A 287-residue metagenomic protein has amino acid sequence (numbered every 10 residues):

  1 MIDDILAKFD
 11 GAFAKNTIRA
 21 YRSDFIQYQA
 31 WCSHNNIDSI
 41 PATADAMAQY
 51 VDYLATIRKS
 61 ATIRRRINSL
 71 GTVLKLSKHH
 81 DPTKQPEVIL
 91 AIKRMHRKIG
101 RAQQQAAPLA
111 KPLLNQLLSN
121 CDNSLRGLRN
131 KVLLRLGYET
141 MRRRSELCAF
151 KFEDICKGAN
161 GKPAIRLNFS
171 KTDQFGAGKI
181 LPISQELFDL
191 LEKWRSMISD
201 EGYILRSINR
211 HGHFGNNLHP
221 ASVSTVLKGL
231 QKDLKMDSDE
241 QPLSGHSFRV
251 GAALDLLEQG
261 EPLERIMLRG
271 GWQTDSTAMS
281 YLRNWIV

Functional and structural regions predicted by a protein language model:
D3-N16, F25-Q104, N120-N123, D239: N-terminal core-binding DNA-recognition domain of tyrosine recombinases/integrases
Y21, L70, L117, L133 (+6 more regions): Mobile genetic element proteins and their domesticated derivatives, centered on retroelements and DNA transposons
I67, L74, L257, G270 (+1 more regions): DNA major-groove recognition helix of helix-turn-helix
A106, L125-R126, L136, H219 (+1 more regions): Residue-level marker of regulatory loop/turn positions in helix-turn-helix DNA-binding domains and in histidine
K111-R144: Basic, Lys/Arg- and aromatic-enriched nucleic-acid-binding interface segment
G137-G161, R265-L268: Short, charged phosphate-coordinating catalytic segments
G158-F214, V226-D233: Basic, alpha-helical nucleic-acid-contacting "clamp/cap" segments
D200, S224-L268, D275, V287: Short, basic (Lys/Arg/His-rich) helix/loop patches that form interaction surfaces in the mid-to-C-terminal regions
